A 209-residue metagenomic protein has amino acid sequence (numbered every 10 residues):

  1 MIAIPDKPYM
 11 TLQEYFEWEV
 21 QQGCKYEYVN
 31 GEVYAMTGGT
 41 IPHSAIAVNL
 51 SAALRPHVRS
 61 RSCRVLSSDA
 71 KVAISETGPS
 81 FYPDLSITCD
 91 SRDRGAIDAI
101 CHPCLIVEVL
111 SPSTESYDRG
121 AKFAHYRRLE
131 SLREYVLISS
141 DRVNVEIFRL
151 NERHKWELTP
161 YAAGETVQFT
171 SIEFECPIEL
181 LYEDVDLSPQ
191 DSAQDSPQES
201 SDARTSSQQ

Functional and structural regions predicted by a protein language model:
M1-Q209: Gly/Pro/Ser/Thr-rich low-complexity, intrinsically disordered segments predominantly at protein N-termini
